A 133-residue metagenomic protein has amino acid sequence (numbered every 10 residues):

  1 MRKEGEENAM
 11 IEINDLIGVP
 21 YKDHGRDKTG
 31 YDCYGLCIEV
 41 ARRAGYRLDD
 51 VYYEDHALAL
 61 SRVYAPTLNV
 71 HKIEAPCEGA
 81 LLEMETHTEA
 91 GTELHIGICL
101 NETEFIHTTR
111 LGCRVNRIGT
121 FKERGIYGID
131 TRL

Functional and structural regions predicted by a protein language model:
M1-A9: Short, Lys/Arg-enriched N-terminal segments with co-localized hydrophobic residues within the first ~10-30 amino acids
N8-M10, C37, E93, V115 (+1 more regions): Low-complexity, intrinsically disordered short peptide segments enriched in small/polar/basic residues
N14-D27: A glycine-biased structural micro-motif
G25-A44: Active-site nucleophilic cysteine motif
D49-F121, R132-L133: ...with weaker cross-activation on analogous glycine-rich loops/strands in unrelated enzymes
